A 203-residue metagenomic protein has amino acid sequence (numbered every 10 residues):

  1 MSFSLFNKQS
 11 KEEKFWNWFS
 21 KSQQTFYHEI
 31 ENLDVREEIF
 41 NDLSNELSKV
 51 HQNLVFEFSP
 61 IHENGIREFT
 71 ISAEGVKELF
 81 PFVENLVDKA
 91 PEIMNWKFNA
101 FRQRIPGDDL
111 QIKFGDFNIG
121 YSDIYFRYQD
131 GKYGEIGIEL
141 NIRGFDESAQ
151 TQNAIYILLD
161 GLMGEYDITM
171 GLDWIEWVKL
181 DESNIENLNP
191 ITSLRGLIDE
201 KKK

Functional and structural regions predicted by a protein language model:
S2-I66, E74-K203: Long, contiguous binding/interaction regions
